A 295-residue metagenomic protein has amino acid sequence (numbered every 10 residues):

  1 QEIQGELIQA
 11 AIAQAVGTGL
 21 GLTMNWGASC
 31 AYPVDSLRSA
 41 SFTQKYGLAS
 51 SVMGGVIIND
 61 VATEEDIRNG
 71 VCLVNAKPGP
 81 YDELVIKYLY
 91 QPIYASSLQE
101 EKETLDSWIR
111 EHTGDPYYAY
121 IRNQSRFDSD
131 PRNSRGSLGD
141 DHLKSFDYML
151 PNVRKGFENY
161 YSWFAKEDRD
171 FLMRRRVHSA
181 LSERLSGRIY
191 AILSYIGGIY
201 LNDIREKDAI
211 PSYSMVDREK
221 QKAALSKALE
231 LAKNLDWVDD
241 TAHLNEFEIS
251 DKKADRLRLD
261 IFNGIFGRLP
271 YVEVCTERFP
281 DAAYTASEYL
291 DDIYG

Functional and structural regions predicted by a protein language model:
Q1-I3: Active-site scaffold of zinc-dependent metalloenzymes
G5, P33: Active-site neighborhood of thiol-dependent amide/isopeptide-bond enzymes
E6-N25: Active-site recognition of the HExxH zinc-binding catalytic motif
S29, D35-G295: Conserved catalytic/binding loops enriched for acidic/polar residues
